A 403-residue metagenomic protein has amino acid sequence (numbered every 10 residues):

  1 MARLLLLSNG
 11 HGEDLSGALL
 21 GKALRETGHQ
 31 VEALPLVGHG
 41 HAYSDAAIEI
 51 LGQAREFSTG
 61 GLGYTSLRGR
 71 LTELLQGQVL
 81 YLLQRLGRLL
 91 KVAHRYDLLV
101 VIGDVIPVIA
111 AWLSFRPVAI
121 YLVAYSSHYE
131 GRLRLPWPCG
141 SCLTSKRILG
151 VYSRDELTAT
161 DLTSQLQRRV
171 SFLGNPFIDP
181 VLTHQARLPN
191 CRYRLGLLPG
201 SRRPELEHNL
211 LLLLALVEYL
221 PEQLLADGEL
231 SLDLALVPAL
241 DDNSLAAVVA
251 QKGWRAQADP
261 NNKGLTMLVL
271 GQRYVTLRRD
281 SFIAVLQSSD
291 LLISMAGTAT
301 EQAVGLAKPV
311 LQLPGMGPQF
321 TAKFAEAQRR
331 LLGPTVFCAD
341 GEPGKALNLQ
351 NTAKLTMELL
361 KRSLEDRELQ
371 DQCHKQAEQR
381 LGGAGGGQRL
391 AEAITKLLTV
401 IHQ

Functional and structural regions predicted by a protein language model:
M1-Q403: Nucleotide-activated sugar donor-binding and catalytic core shared by glycosyltransferases and related lipid-linked
